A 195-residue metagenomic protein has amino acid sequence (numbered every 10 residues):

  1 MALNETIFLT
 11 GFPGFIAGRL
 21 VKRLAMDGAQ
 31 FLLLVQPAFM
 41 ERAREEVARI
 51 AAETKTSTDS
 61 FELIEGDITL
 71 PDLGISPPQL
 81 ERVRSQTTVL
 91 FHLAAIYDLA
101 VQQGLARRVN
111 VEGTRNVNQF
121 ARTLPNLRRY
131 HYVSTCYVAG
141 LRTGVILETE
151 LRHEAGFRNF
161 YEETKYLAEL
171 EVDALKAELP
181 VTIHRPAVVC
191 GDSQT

Functional and structural regions predicted by a protein language model:
M1-L93, Q103, R115, L124 (+1 more regions): N-terminal Rossmann/SDR dinucleotide-binding element
V35-Q36, T135-C136, P186: Active-site nucleophile loop of the alpha/beta-hydrolase fold
A43-E46, I75-S76, R142-I146, Q194-T195: Short aromatic-enriched loop/helix-cap "lid" or pocket-rim segments at secondary-structure transitions that line
V89-H92, A100-R108, E112-F160, T182-I183 (+1 more regions): Conserved Rossmann-fold NAD(P)-dependent oxidoreductase catalytic core, especially the SDR/UDP-sugar
E162-L167: The catalytic Tyr-X3-Lys active-site helix of short-chain dehydrogenase/reductase
E169-Q194: Conserved beta-loop-beta element that borders a ligand/cofactor-binding pocket
